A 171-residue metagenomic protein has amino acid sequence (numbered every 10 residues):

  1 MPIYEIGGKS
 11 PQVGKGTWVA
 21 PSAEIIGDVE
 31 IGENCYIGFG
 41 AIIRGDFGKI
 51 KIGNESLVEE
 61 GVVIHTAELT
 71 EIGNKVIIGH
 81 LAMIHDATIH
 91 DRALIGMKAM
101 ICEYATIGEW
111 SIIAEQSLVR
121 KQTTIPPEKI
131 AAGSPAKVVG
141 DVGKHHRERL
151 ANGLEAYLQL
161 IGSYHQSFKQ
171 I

Functional and structural regions predicted by a protein language model:
M1-P2, G96: Short, composition-biased local secondary-structure segments
P2-Q12, I72-I78, A82-M83, I130-I171: C-terminal segments of enzyme domains that contribute to small-molecule binding surfaces
K15, A20-P21, I26-G27, G32-E33 (+15 more regions): Left-handed beta-helix
I50: Active-site cofactor/substrate anionic-group-binding motifs, chiefly glycine- and Lys/Arg-rich phosphate-binding loops
